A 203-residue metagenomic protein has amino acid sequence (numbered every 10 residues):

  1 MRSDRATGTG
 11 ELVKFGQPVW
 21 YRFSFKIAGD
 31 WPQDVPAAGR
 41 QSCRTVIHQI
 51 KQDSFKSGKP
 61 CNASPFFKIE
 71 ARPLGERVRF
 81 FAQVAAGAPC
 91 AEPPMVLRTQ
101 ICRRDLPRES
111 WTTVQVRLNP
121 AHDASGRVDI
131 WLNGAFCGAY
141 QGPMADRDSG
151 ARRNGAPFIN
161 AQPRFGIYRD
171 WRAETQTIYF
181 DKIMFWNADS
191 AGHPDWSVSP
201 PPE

Functional and structural regions predicted by a protein language model:
M1-E203: Low-complexity, Ser/Thr/Pro/Gly-rich disordered linker/stalk regions
